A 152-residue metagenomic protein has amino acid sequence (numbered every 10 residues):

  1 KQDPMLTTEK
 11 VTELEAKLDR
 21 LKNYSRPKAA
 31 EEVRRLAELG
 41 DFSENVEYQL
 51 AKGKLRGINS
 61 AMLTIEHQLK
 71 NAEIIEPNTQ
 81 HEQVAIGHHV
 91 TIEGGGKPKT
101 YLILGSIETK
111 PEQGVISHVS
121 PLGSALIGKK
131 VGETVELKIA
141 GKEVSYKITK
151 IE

Functional and structural regions predicted by a protein language model:
K1, A16, E31, A37 (+5 more regions): Residue-level signal for pocket-adjacent positions within structured domains
K1-G57: N-terminal cationic and glycine-rich segments that engage phosphates or anionic surfaces
L6-V11, L63-I65, K99-T100: Short amphipathic alpha-helical segments, especially helix-boundary/capping motifs
L21-Y24, L36-L39, I65-A72, K129: Conserved, well-folded catalytic cores of nucleic-acid-processing and energy-transducing macromolecular machines
V46, L50, L55-N78, E82: Internal alpha/beta loop-helix hairpins
I75-E152: Non-DNA-binding regulatory cores of transcription-related proteins, predominantly C-terminal effector-binding
